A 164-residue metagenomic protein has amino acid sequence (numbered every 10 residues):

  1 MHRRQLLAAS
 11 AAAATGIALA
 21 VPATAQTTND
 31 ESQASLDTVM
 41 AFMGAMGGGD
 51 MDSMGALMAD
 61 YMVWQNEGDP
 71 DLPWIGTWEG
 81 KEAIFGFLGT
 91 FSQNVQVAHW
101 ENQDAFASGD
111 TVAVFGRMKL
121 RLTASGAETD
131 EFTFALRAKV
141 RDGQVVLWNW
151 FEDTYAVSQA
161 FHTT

Functional and structural regions predicted by a protein language model:
H2-A56, Y61: Short, low-complexity N-terminal intrinsically disordered segments enriched in polar/charged residues
V39-F42, M54, M58, M62 (+5 more regions): Hydrophobic pocket/interface hotspot
M58, M118-L120, E152: Short beta-strand segments enriched in hydrophobic/aromatic residues within well-folded beta-rich domains
D60-D104: A solvent-exposed, acidic/Ser-Thr-rich amphipathic alpha-helical stretch
W78, V95-Q96, S108-D110, G126-F132: A generic structural micro-feature
G109-M118: A short hydrophobic beta-strand element
R117-R141: Exposed beta-sheet edge and beta->alpha loop/turn motif
T133-Q159: Short beta-strand edge/turn micro-motifs at domain boundaries
